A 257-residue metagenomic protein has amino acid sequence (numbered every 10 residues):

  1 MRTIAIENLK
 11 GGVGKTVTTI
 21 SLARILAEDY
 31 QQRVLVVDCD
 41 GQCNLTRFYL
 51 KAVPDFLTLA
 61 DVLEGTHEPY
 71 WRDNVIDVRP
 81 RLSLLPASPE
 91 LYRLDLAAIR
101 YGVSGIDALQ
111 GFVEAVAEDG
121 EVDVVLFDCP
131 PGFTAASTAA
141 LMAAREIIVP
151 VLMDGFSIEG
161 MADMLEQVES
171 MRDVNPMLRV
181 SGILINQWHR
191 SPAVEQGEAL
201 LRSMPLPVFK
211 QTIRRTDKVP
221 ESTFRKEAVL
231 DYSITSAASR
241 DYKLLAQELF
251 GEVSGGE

Functional and structural regions predicted by a protein language model:
M1-E257: P-loop NTP-binding core
